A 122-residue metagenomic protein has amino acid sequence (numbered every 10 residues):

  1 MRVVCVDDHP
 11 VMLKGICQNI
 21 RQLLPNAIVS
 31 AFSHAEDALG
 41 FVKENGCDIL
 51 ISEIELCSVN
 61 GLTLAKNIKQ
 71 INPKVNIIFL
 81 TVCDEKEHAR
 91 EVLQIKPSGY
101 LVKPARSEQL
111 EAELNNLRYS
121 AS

Functional and structural regions predicted by a protein language model:
M1-V11, I16-I20: Conserved acidic segment of CheY-like receiver
S33-I49: Acidic, metal-coordinating helix/loop segments flanking the phosphotransfer/catalytic sites of two-component signaling
H34, N60-T63: Acidic catalytic/metal-coordinating carboxylates
I54-E55: The short loop immediately C-terminal to the conserved phospho-acceptor aspartate in CheY-like receiver
C83-D84: Short, conserved "switch-loop" micro-motifs in signal-transduction and mechanochemical regulators
A105-N115: C-terminal output helix
